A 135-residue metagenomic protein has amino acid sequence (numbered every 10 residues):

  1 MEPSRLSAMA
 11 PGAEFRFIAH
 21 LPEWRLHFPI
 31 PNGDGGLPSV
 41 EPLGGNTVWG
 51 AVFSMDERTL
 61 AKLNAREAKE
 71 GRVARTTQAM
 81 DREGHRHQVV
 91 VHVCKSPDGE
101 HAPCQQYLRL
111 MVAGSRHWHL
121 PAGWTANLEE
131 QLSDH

Functional and structural regions predicted by a protein language model:
M1-H135: Glycine-aromatic micro-motifs
